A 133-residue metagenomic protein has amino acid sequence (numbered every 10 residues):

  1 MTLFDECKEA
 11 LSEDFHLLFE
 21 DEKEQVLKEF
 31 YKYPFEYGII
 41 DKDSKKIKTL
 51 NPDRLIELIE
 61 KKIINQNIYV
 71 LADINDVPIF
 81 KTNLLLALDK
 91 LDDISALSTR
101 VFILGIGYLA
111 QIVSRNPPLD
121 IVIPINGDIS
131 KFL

Functional and structural regions predicted by a protein language model:
M1-L119, I125-L133: Structured alpha/beta or helical-core interaction and ligand-binding surfaces enriched in interleaved
